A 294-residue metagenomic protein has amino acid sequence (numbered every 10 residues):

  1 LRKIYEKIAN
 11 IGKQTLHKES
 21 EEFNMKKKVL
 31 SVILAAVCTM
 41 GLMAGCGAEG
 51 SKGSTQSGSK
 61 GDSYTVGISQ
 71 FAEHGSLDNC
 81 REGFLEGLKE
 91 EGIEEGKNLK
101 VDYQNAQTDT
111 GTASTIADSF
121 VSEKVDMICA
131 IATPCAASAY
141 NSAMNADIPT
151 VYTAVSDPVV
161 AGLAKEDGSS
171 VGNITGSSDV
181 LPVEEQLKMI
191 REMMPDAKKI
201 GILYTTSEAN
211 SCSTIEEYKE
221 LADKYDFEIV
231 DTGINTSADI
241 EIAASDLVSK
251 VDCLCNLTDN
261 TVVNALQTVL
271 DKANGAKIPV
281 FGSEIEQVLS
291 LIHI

Functional and structural regions predicted by a protein language model:
L1-T65, E90-E94: Short, low-complexity disordered leader/linker segments with a strong preference for bacterial N-terminal type II
G47-S69, E82-E86, E90-E91, K97 (+1 more regions): Bacterial Sec-exported substrate-binding components of ABC uptake systems
T65-E91, D102-G111, S207-S211, N260-N264: Extracytoplasmic "Venus flytrap"
V66, F84, T175-A222: An alpha-beta-alpha
K100-S122, T232-V248: Structural motif
A106-K165, D259-N274, I278-G282: Beta-alpha junction/loop-to-helix N-cap segments that form part of ligand/metal-binding clefts
L203, A209-I278: Pocket-lining segment of extracytoplasmic ligand-binding domains
I292-I294: Conserved small/polar residues in nucleotide/adenosyl-binding loops
